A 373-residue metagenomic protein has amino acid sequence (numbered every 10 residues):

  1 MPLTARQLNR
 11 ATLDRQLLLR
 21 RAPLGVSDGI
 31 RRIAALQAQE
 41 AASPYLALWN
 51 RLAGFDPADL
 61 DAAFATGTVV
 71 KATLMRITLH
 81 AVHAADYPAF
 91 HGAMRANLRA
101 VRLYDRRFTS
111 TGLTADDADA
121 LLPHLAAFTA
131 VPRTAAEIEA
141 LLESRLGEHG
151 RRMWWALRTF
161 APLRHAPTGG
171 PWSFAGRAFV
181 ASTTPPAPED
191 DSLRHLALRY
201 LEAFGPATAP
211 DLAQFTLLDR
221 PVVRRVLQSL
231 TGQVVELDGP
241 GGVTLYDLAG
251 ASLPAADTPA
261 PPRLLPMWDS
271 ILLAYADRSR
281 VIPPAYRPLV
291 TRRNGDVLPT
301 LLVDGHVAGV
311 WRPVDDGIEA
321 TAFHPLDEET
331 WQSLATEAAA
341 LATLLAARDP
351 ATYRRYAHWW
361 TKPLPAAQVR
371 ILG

Functional and structural regions predicted by a protein language model:
M1-L272, A276-R278, P283-G373: Long, low-complexity intrinsically disordered regions
